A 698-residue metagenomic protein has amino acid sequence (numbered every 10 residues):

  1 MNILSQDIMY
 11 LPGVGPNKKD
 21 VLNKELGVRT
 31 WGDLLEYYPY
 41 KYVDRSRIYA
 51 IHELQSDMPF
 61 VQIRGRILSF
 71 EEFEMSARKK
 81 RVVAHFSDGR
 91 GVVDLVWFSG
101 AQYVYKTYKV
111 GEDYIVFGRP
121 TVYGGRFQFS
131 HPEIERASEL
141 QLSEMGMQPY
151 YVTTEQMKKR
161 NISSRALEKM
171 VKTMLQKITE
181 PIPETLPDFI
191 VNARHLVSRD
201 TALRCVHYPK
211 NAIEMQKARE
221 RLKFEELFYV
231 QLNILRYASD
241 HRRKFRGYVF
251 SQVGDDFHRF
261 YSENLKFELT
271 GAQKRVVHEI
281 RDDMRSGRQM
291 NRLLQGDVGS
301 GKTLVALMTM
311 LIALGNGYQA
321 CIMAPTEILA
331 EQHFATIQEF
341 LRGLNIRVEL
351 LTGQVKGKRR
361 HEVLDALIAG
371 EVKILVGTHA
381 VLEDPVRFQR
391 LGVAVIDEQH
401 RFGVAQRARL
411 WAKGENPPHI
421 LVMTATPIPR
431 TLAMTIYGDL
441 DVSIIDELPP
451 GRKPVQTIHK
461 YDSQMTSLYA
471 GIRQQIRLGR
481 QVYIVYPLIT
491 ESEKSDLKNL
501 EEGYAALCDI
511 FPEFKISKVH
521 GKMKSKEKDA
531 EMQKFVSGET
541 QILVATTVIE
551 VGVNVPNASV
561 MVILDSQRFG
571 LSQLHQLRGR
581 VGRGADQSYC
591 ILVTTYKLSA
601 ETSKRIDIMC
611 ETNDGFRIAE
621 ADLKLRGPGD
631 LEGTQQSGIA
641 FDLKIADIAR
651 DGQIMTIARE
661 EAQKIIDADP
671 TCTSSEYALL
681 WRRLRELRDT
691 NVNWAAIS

Functional and structural regions predicted by a protein language model:
Y37-L68: OB-fold nucleic-acid-binding modules
R66, R119-P120, N233, S566 (+1 more regions): Short, surface-exposed secondary-structure boundary micro-motifs
F73-N264: Upstream accessory/linker segments immediately N-terminal to the RecA-like ATPase cores of bacterial MutS and a subset
G247-D256, D446-P449, G584, E632-S637: Flexible hinge/switch segments at interdomain interfaces of large molecular machines
R275-H278, Q289-D607, T671: Inter-lobe coupling/hinge segments of SF2-like helicase ATPases
E513, M532-I542, I549-P556, M561-L564 (+4 more regions): Accessory helical-bundle/CTD segments and flexible terminal tails appended to RecA-like ATPase motors
